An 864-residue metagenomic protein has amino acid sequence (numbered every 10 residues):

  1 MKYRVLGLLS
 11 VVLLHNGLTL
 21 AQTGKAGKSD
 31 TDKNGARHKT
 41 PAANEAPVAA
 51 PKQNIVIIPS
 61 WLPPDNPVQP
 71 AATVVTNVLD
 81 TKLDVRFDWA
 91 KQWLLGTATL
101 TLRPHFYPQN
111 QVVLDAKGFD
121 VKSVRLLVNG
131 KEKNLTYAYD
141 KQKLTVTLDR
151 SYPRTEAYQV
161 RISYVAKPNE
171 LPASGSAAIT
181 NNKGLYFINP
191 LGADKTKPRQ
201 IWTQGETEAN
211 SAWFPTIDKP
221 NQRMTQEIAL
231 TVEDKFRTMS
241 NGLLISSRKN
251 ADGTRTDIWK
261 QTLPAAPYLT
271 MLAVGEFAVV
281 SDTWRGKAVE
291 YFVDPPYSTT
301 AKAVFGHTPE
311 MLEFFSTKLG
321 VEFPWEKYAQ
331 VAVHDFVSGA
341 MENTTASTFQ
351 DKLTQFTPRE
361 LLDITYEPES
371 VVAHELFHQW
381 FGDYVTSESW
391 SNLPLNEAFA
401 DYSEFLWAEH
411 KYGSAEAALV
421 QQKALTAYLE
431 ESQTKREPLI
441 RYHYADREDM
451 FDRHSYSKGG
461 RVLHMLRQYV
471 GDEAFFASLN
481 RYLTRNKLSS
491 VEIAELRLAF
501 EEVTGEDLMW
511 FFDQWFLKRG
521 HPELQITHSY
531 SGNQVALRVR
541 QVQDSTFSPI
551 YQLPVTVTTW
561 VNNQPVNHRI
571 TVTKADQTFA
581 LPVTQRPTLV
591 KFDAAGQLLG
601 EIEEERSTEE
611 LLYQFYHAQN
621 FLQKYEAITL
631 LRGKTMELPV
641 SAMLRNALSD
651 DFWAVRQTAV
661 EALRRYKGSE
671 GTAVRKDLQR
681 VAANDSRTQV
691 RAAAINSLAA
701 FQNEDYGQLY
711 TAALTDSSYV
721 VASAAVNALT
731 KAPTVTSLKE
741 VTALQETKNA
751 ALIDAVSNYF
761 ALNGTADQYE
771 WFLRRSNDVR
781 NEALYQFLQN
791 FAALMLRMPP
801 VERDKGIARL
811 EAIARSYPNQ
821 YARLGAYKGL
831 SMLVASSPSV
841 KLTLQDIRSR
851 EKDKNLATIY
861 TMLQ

Functional and structural regions predicted by a protein language model:
M1-A26: Bacterial Sec-dependent N-terminal signal peptides
K2, L20-A21, K28, P51 (+7 more regions): Hydrophobic alpha-helical and helix-loop surface patches within well-folded domains that function as non-catalytic
Q22-E326, R453, Q468-V470, N486 (+1 more regions): Acidic/His-enriched low-complexity segments
V232, R255, P295, F377 (+6 more regions): Non-catalytic accessory/interaction domains
G596-G600, L622-M636, N646, R656-S669 (+9 more regions): Structural detector for internal amphipathic alpha-helices that build alpha-solenoid repeat scaffolds
E604-Q614, E637-L648, G668-A683, N703-T715 (+4 more regions): Amphipathic alpha-helical scaffolding segments comprising HEAT/armadillo-like alpha-solenoid repeats
Q619-N620, D651-F652, S686-R687, S717-S718 (+4 more regions): Short inter-helical turns and helix N-cap capping residues of alpha-solenoid HEAT/ARM repeat scaffolds
T843-Q864: Eukaryotic acidic, Ser/Thr-rich intrinsically disordered low-complexity regions
